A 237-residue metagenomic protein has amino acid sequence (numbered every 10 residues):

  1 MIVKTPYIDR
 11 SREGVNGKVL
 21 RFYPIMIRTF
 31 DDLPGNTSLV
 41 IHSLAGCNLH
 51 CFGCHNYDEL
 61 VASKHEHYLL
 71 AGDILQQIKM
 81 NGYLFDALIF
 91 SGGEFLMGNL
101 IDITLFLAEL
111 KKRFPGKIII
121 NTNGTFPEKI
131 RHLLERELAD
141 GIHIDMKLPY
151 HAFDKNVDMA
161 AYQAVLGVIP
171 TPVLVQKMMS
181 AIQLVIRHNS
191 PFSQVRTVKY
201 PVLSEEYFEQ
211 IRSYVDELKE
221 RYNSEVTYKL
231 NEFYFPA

Functional and structural regions predicted by a protein language model:
M1-S43, C47-S63, N81: N-terminal [4Fe-4S]-dependent radical SAM core
T37-L39, D86, D140: Structural register of leucine-rich repeats
V40-H42, A87-S91, I119: Short, conserved beta-strand segments within well-ordered enzyme catalytic domains that often line or immediately flank
A45-C47, D58, G92-E94, T122-G124: Short glycine-rich, polar/acidic loop-and-turn segments at beta strand-coil junctions
C51-E59, Y83-A87, Y150-D158, F192-S193: Short, basic/glycine-rich phosphate-binding loops at helix/coil junctions that contact nucleotide phosphates
Y57-I89: Conserved alpha-helical substructure of the radical SAM core
K79, L96-P236: Conserved AdoMet/S-adenosylmethionine-binding subsite of the radical SAM
